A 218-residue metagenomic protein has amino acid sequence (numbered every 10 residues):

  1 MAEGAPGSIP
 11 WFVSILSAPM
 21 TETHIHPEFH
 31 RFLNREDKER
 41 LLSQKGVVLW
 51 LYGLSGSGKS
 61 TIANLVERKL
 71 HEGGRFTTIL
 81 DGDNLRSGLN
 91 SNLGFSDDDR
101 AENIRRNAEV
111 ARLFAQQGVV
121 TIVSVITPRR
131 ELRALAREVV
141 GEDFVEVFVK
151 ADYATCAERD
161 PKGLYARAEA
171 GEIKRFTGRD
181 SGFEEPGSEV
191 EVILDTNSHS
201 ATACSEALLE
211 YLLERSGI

Functional and structural regions predicted by a protein language model:
P19-V48: Extreme N-terminal, non-catalytic leader segments that precede Walker-type/kinase nucleotide-binding cores
L51: Hydrophobic anchor at the beta1->P-loop junction of P-loop NTPases
S55: The conserved Walker
K59: Conserved lysine of the Walker
N64-A108: Conserved substrate/cofactor phosphate-moiety recognition/catalytic segment in nucleotide-dependent phosphotransferases
G88, N92-F95, A111-A168: ATP-dependent NMP and nucleoside kinases share a basic, alpha-helical "lid"
K150, E158-A207, R215-I218: Small-molecule kinase domains that catalyze NTP-dependent phosphoryl transfer to phosphate-bearing small molecules
